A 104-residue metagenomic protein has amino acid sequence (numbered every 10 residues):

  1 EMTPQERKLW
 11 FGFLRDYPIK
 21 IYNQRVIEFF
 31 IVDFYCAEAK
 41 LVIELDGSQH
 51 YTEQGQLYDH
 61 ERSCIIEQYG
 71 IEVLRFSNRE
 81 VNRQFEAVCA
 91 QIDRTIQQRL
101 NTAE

Functional and structural regions predicted by a protein language model:
E1-E104: Nucleic-acid endo/exonuclease domains
